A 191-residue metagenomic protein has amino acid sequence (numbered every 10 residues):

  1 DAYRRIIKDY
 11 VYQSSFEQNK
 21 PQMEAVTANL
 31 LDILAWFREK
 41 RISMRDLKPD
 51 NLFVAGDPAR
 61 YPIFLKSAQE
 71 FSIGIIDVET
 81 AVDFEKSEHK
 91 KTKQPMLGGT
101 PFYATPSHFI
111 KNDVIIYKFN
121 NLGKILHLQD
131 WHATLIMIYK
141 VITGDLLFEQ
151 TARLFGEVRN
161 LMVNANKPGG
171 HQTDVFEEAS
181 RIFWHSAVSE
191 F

Functional and structural regions predicted by a protein language model:
D1-K20: Conserved structural core of kinase catalytic domains
V26-T27: Activation segment signature within eukaryotic-like protein kinase domains
L30-F37: Conserved hydrophobic alpha-helix
F37-S67: Catalytic-loop of the protein kinase fold
D77-A81: Activation of the activation-loop gatekeeper triad in protein kinase-fold domains
D83, T100, M137-V141: Conserved hydrophobic scaffold of the eukaryotic protein kinase-like catalytic domain
K91-Y117: Conserved activation segment of eukaryotic-like protein kinases, specifically the C-terminal portion of the activation
K111-F191: Conserved C-lobe activation region of Hanks-type protein kinase-like domains
